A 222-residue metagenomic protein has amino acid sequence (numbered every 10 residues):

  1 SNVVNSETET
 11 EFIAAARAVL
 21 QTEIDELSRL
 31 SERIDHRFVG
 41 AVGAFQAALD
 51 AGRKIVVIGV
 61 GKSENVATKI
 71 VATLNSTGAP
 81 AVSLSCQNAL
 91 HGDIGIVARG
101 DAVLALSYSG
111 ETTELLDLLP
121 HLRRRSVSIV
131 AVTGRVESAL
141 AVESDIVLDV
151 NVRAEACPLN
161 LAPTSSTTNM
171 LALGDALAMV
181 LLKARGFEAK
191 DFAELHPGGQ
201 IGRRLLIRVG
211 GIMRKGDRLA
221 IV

Functional and structural regions predicted by a protein language model:
V4-N5, E9-R53: An N-terminal, well-structured beta->alpha segment
T8-E11, H36-G40, S85-A89, G110 (+1 more regions): Short secondary-structure boundary/capping elements
F12, D191-I201: A short, charged, Gly/Pro-tolerant segment at domain boundaries
L20-E23, L27, A41-V42, A67 (+4 more regions): A general structural signal for well-ordered alpha-helical segments in protein cores
T22-E26, L30-R33, A48, T73 (+8 more regions): Change "in soluble alpha/beta enzymes" to "in soluble alpha/beta proteins
F38-V39, F187-F192: Flexible, glycine/charged-enriched surface loops at secondary-structure junctions
K54-L181: Glycine-rich phosphate-binding loops that contact phosphosugars or nucleotide phosphates
Q200-V222: Bateman/CBS regulatory modules and CBS-like beta-alpha motifs in cytosolic regions of diverse proteins
